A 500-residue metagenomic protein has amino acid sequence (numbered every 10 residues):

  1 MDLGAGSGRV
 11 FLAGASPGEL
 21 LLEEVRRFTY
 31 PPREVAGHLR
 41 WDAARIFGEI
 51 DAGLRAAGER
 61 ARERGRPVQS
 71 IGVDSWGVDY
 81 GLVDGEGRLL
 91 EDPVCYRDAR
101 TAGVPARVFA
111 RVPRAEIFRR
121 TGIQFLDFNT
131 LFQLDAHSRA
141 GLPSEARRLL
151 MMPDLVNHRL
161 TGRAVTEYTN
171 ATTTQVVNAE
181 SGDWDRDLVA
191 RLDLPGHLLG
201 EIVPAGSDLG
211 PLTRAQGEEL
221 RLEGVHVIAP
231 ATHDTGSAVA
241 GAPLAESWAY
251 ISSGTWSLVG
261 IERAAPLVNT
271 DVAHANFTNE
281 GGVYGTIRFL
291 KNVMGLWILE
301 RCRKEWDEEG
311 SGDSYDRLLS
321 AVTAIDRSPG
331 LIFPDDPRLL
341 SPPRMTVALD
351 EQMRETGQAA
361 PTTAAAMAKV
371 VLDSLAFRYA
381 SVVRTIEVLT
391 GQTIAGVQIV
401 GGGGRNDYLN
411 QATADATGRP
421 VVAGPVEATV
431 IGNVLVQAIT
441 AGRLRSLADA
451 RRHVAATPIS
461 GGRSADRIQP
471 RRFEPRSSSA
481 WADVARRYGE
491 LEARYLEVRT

Functional and structural regions predicted by a protein language model:
M1-E91, R119, E145, G217-V227 (+2 more regions): N-terminal glycine/serine-rich phosphate-binding loop of ATP-dependent small-molecule kinases, especially carbohydrate
L12, A102, F109-T121, D127-M151 (+8 more regions): Active-site core segments that coordinate phosphate-bearing ligands/cofactors across diverse enzyme families
A61-Y96, Q124-F128, N157-N178, E201-P204: Short beta-strand-loop/turn "lid" adjacent to the catalytic site in phosphate-handling enzymes
G65-S75, R148, E201-I202, L389-G401: Short glycine-rich phosphate-binding loop at a beta-alpha junction
P93, R97, R148, P204 (+2 more regions): Small/polar loops that bind or transfer phosphate-bearing groups
E180-S181, A205-L209: Short beta-strand to alpha-helix junction loop
